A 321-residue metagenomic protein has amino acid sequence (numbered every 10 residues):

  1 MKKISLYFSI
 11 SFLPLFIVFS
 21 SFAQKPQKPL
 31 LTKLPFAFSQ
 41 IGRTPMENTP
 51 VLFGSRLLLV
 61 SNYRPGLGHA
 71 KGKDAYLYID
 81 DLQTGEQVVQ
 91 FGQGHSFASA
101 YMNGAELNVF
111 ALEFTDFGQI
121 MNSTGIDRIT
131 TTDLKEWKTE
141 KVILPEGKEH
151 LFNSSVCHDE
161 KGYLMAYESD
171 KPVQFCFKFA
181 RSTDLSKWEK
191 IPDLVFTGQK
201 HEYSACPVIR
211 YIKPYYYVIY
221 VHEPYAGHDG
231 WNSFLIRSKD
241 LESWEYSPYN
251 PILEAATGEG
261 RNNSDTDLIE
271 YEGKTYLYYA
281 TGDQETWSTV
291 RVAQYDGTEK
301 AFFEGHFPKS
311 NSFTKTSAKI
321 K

Functional and structural regions predicted by a protein language model:
M1-Y7: Positively charged n-region of N-terminal signal peptides that target proteins for export
S9-V18: Bacterial N-terminal signal peptides
Q24-K321: Carbohydrate-active catalytic/glycan-binding domains of CAZyme proteins, especially the secreted or lumenal ectodomains
